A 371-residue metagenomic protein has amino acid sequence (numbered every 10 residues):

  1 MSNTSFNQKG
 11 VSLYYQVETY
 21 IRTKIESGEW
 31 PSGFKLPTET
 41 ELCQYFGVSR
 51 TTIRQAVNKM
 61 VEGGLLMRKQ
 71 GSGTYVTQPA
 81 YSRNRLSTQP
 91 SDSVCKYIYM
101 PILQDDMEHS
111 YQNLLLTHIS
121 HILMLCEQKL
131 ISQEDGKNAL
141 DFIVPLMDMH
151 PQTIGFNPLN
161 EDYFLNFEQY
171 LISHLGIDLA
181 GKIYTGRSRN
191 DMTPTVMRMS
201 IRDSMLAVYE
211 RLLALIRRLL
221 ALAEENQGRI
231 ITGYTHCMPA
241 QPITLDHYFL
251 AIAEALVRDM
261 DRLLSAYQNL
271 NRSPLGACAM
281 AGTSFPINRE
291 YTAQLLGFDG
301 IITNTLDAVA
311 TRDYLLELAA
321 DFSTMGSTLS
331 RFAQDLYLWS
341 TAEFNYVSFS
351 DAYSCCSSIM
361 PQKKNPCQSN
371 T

Functional and structural regions predicted by a protein language model:
M1-T51, N58, E62-M67, P79-S87 (+1 more regions): Extreme N-terminal segment that seeds HTH/winged-HTH DNA-binding domains in transcriptional regulators
Q16-Y20, V48, Q55, A214 (+4 more regions): Alpha-helical macromolecular-interaction surfaces
R22-T23, N58, L123, E254 (+2 more regions): Core alpha-helical elements of the protein kinase catalytic domain, predominantly the helix directly N-terminal
G73-Y75: Acidic, glycine-anchored pre-beta loop/turn
S82-S273, A279-G282, I287-R289, C356-S357 (+1 more regions): A helix-coil-helix interface module used to build multimeric assemblies and to scaffold catalytic/cofactor sites
L220, E224, E254-V257, D261-L264 (+4 more regions): Hydrophobic/aromatic-lined pockets within catalytic cores
N288-R312: Active-site-adjacent "gating/activation" loops or surface patches in catalytic cores
Y314-S348, Y353-T371: A conserved active-site cap/scaffold subdomain adjacent to cofactor or substrate pockets
